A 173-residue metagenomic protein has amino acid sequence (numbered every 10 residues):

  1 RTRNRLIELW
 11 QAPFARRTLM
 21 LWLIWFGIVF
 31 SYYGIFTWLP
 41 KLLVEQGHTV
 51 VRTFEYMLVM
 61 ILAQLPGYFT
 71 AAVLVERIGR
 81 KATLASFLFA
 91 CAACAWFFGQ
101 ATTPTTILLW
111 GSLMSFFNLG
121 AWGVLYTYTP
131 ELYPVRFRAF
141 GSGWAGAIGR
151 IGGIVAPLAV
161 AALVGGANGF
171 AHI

Functional and structural regions predicted by a protein language model:
L9-A72: Extracytoplasmic gate region of multi-pass secondary transporters
V50-V51, V135-A145: Loop-to-transmembrane helix entry/capping segments in MFS-fold secondary transporters and related SLC/MFSD carriers
G67-G79, V164: Helix-to-loop junctions at the C-terminal end of transmembrane segments in multipass secondary transporters
R77-L88: Cytoplasmic membrane-interface "Motif A"-like loop-to-helix N-cap segments of 12-TM Major Facilitator Superfamily
F89-T102: C-terminal ends and interior cores of transmembrane alpha-helices in multi-pass membrane transporters/permeases
T106-G120: Hydrophobic core of transmembrane alpha-helices in multi-pass small-molecule transporters, especially MFS/SLC-type
L119-Y133: Intracellular juxtamembrane helix-capping segments at the cytosolic ends of symmetry-related transmembrane helices
V164-I173: A membrane-interface helix-boundary motif in multi-pass transporters
